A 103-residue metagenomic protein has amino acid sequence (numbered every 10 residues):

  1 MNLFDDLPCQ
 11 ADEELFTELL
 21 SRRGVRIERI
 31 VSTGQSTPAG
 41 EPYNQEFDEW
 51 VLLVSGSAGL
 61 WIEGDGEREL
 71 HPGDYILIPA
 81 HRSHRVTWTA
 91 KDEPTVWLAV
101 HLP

Functional and structural regions predicted by a protein language model:
M1-P42: A short, N-terminal "cap"/entry segment at the start of jelly-roll beta-barrel domains of the cupin/DSBH fold
E18, I27-R29, W50, E67 (+2 more regions): Conserved hydrophobic/aromatic beta-strand scaffold that supports enzyme active sites
R23, S57, G66, R82 (+1 more regions): A generic "binding-loop/recognition-motif" signal
R29, S55, I62-G64, W88 (+1 more regions): Residue-level recognition of conserved beta-strand positions in structured domain cores
Q35-S36, P72-G73, P79-H81: Tight coil/turn sites that cap or link beta-strands
P38, N44-Q45, W50-P72: A short beta-strand-loop-beta hairpin characteristic of the jelly-roll/cupin
Y43-N44, H84: Histidine-centered divalent metal-coordination motifs
H81-P103: Ligand-binding loop in jelly-roll beta-barrel domains
